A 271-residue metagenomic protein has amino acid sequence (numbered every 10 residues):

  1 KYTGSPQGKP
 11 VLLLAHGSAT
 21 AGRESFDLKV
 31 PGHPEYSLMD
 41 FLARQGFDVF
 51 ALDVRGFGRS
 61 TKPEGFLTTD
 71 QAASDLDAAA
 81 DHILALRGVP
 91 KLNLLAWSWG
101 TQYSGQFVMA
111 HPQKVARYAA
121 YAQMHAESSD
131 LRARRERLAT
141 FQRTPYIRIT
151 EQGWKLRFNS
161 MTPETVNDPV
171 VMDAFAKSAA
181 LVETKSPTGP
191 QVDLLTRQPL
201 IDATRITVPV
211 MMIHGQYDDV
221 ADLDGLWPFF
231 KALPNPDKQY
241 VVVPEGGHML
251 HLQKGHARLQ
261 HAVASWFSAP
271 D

Functional and structural regions predicted by a protein language model:
P6-F47: Short, surface-exposed "cap/lid" segments of acyl-processing enzymes
L13-A19, D53, H214, P244: The conserved beta1-alpha1 loop
R23-S25, F50-L67: Glycine-rich "HGGG/HGxG" loop immediately N-terminal to the catalytic nucleophile of the alpha/beta-hydrolase
A73-K91: Conserved acidic catalytic loop of the alpha/beta-hydrolase fold
L86-S128: Conserved hydrolase catalytic core segment
S129-I213: Alpha/beta-hydrolase
D219-G225: Conserved alpha/beta-hydrolase "acid-adjacent" motif
G246-A257: Catalytic histidine-centered segment of alpha/beta-hydrolase-like enzymes
